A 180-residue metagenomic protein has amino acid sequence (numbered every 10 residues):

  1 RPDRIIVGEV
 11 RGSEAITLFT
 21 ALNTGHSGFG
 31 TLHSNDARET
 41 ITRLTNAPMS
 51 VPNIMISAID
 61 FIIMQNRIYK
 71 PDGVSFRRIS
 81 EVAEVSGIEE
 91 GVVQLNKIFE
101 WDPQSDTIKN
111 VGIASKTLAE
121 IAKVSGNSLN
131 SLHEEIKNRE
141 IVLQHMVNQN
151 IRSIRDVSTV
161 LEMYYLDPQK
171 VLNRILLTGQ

Functional and structural regions predicted by a protein language model:
R1-I68: Switch/coupling sub-region of P-loop NTPases
E14, D36, S128, S153-D156: Intrinsic-disorder/low-complexity, polar/charged segments
T24-H26, Y69-F76, E90, Q169-L177: Short, charged low-complexity intrinsically disordered segments located at boundaries of structured domains
T31, N46, L129, H133 (+1 more regions): Generic amphipathic alpha-helical segments used as scaffolds and interaction surfaces in large, multi-domain proteins
H33-S34, I56, V74-R78, S158: Composition- and surface-driven signal marking solvent-exposed, interaction-prone regions in large proteins
V51-M55, S131, I154-V157: Short, surface-exposed acidic
F61-V147: Conserved P-loop NTPase
K137-Q180: Terminal-proximal interaction/regulatory segments of ATP-powered molecular machines
